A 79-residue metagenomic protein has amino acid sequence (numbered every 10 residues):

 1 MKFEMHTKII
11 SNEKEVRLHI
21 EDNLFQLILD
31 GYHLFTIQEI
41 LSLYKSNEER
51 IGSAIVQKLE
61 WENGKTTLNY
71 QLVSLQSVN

Functional and structural regions predicted by a protein language model:
M5-L24: Short, basic/aromatic beta-hairpin or loop at an interaction surface
L24-G31: Short alpha-helix capping/helix-loop boundary micro-motifs
L34-I37: Short, well-ordered loop/turn sites that connect or cap secondary structure elements
E49-E60: Short beta-strand-centered aromatic/proline hotspots
E62-V73: Short, solvent-exposed secondary-structure boundary/capping segments
